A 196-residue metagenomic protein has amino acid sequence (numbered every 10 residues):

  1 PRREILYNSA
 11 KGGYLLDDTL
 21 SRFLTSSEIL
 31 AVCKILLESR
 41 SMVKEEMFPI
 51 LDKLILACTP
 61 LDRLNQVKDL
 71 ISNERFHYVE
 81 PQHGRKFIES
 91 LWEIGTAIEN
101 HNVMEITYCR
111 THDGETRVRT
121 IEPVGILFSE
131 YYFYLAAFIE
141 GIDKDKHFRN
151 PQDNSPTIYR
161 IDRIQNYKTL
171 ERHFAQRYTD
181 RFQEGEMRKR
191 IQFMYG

Functional and structural regions predicted by a protein language model:
P1-A31: Short, basic/aromatic recognition patches that contact phosphate-bearing ligands
S9-K11, E130, I161, E171: Residue-level signal for tight coil/turn positions that link beta-strands
L15-T19, F76-Y78, G114-V118: Short, solvent-exposed polar/charged micro-motifs at secondary-structure junctions
L24-C109: Bulky hydrophobic/aromatic content
R40-V43, H112-T116, R190-G196: Short helix-to-loop capping/linker segments positioned immediately adjacent to catalytic or ligand/cofactor-binding
T96-D145, S155-T157: Loop-centered beta-sheet repeat module
A136-G196: Surface-exposed, charged, gly/pro-rich loop-and-adjacent secondary-structure segments at domain edges
